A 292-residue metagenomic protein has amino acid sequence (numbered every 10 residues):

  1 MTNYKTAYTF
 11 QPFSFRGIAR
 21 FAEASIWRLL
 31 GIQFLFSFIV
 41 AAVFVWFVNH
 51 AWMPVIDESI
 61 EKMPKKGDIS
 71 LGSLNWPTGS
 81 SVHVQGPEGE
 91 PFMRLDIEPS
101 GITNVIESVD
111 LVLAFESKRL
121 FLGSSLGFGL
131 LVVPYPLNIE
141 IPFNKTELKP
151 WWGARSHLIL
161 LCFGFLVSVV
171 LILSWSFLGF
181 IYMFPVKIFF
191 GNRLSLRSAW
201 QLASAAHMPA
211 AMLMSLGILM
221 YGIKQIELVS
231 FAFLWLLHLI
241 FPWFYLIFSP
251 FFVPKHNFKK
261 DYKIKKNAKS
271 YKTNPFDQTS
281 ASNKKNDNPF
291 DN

Functional and structural regions predicted by a protein language model:
M1-I60, L216: Internal alpha-helical transmembrane segments
M1-Y8, F258-N292: Low-complexity, intrinsically disordered extramembrane tails and loops of integral membrane proteins
A42, W52-M53, F121, T273-D277: Amphipathic, non-transmembrane alpha-helical stretches in extra-cytosolic proteins
M53-K149: Long, solvent-exposed extracytoplasmic domains/loops
T78-D96, A211-M220, H256-A268: Juxtamembrane/interfacial segments around transmembrane helices
P142-Y262: Hydrophobic alpha-helical transmembrane segments and adjacent short intramembrane/lumenal linkers of inner/organellar
